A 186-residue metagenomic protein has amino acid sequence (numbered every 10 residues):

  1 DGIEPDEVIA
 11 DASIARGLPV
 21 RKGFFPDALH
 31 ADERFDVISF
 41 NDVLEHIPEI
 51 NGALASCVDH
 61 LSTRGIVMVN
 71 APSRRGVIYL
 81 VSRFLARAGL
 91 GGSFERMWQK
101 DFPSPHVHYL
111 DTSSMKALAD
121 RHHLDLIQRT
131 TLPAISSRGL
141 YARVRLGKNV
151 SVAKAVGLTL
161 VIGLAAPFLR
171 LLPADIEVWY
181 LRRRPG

Functional and structural regions predicted by a protein language model:
D1-G89, S104-D120, I176-P185: Conserved SAM-binding loop
A10-D11, Q99, L169-R170: Short secondary-structure boundary/capping segments
P19, D125-Q128: Conserved beta-strand segments of alpha/beta enzyme cores
D27-H30, I50-C57, M97-Q99, S151-A165: Short, basic, helix/turn surface patches
V43, D101-S104, V150, P167: Residues at structural and domain junctions
G91-P105: SAM-dependent methyltransferase
S93, A117, I127-G186: A C-terminal cap/extension of S-adenosyl-L-methionine-dependent methyltransferases that defines the acceptor-substrate
